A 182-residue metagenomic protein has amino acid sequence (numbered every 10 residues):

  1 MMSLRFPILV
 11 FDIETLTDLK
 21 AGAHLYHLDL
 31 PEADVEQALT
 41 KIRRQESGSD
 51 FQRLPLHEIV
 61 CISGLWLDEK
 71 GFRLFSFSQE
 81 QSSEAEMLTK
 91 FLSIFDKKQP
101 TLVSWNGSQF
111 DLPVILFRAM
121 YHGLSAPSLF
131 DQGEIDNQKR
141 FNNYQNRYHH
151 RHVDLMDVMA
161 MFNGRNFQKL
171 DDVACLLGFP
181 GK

Functional and structural regions predicted by a protein language model:
M1-I94: Conserved RNase H-like, two-metal-ion catalytic cores of nucleic-acid enzymes
S3-P7, H57-Q81, S93, K98-K182: Metal-dependent phosphoesterase core characteristic of DEDDh/y 3'-5' exonuclease domains
